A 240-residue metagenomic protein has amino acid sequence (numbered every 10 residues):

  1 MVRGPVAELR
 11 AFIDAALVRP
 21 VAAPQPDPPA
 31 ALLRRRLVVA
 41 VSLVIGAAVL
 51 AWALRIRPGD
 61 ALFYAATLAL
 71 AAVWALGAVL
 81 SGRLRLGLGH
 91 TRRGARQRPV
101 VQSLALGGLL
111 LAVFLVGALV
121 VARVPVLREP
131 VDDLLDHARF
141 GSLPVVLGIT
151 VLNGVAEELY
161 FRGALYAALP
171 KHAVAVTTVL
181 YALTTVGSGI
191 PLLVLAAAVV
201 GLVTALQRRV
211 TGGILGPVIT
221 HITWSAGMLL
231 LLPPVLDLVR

Functional and structural regions predicted by a protein language model:
M1-R98, L229-R240: N-terminal, membrane-interfacial amphipathic/helix-forming hydrophobic leader that caps and precedes the first
R36-L43, P99-V100, F114, V126-P130 (+2 more regions): Short acidic/polar alpha-helix capping motifs at helix-coil junctions
A40-V44, L68-A71, S103-L115, V146 (+4 more regions): Alpha-helical transmembrane spans of integral membrane proteins, capturing the lipid-embedded, hydrophobic core of TM
V49-W52, A65-A66, V73-S81, A112 (+6 more regions): Residue-level signal for alpha-helical transmembrane segments in multi-pass membrane proteins
A51-R55, G82-L86, F114, A118-A122 (+4 more regions): Membrane-water interface at transmembrane helix exits
D60-T67, Q97, L135-P144, I190-P191 (+1 more regions): Juxtamembrane helix-entry segments on the extracytoplasmic side of multipass membrane proteins
L86-N153, L238-V239: Juxtamembrane helix-loop-helix connectors linking adjacent transmembrane helices in multi-pass membrane enzymes
R139-R240: Transmembrane helix-loop-helix hairpins at the membrane interface of multi-pass integral membrane proteins
